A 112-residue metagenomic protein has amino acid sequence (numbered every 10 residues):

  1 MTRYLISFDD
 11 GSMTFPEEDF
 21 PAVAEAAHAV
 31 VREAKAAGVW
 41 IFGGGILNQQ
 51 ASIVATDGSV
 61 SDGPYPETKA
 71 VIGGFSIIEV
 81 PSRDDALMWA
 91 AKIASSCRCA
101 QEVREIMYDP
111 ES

Functional and structural regions predicted by a protein language model:
M1-S112: Conserved, structured core segments of small domains
